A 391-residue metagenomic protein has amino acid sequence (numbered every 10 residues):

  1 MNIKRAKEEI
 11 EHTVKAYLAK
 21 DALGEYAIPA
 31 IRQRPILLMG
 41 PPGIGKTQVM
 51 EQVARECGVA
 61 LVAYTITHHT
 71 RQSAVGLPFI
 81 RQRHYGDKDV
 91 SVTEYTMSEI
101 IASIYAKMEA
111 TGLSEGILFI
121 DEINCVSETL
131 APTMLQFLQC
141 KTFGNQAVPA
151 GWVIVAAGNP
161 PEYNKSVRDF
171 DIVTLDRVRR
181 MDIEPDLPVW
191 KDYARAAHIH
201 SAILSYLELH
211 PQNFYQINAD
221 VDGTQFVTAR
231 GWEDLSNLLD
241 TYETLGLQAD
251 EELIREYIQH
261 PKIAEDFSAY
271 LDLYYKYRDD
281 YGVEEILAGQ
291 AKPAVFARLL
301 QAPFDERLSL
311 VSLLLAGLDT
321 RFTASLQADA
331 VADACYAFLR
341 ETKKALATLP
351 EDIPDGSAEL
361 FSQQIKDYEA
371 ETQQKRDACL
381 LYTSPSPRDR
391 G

Functional and structural regions predicted by a protein language model:
M1-S205: AAA+ P-loop NTPase catalytic core and its hallmark functional loops
E56, C140, L238-T241, S386: Active-site catalytic microenvironments for nucleophilic, acid-base chemistry
A131-P132, L238, D377: Alpha-helical transmembrane segments and their juxtamembrane interfaces
Y163, W232-D234, R390: General alpha-helical segment detector with a strong preference for membrane-spanning helices and helix-boundary regions
A196-K344: Alpha-helical lid/collar subdomain of P-loop NTPases
L346-D377: Long intrinsically disordered, low-complexity regions that are acidic and Ser/Thr-rich
Y382-G391: Conserved small/polar residues in nucleotide/adenosyl-binding loops
